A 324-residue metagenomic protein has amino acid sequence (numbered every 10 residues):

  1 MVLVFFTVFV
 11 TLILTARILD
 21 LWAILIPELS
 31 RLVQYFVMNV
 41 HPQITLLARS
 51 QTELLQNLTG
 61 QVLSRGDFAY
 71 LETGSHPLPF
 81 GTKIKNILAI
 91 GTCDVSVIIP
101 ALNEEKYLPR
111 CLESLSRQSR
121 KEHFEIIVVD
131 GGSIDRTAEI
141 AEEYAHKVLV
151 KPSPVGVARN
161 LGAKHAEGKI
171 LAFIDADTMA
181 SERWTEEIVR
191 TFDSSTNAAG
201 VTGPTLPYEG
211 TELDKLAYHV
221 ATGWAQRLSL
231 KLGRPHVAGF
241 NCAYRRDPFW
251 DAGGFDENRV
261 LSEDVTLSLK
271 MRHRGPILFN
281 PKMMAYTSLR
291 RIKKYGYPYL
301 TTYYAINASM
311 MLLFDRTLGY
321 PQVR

Functional and structural regions predicted by a protein language model:
V4-F5, F9-S114: N-proximal low-complexity "stem/linker" segments adjacent to membrane-targeting elements
C93-S96, E125, T266: Cell-envelope/extracellular polymer assembly enzymes that use nucleotide-activated donors
E113-H123: Short, acidic, metal-binding catalytic loop of nucleotide-sugar glycosyltransferases
S114, D130-A138, T178: A conserved acidic beta->alpha catalytic loop
R136, A176-T191, L269: Acidic donor-binding/catalytic loop of UDP-sugar-dependent glycosyltransferases, especially processive GT2
L171: Short aromatic/hydrophobic "clamp" motif used to bind/position activated sugar donors
R183-L213: Conserved donor NDP-sugar-binding/catalytic core segment of glycosyltransferases
P207-D214, A225-Y244: A recurrent flexible, glycine/aromatic-enriched loop bordering the glycosyltransferase active site that acts as
